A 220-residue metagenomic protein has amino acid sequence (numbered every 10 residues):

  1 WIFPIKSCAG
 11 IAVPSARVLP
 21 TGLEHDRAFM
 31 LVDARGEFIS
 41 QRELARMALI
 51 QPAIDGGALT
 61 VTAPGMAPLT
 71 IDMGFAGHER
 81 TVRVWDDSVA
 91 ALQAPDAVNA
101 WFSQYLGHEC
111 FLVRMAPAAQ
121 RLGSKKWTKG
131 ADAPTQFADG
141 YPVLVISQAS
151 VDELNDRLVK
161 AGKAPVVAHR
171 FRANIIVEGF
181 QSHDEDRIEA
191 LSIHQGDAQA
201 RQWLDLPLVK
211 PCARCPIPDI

Functional and structural regions predicted by a protein language model:
W1-I220: Metal-cofactor-dependent catalytic cores
